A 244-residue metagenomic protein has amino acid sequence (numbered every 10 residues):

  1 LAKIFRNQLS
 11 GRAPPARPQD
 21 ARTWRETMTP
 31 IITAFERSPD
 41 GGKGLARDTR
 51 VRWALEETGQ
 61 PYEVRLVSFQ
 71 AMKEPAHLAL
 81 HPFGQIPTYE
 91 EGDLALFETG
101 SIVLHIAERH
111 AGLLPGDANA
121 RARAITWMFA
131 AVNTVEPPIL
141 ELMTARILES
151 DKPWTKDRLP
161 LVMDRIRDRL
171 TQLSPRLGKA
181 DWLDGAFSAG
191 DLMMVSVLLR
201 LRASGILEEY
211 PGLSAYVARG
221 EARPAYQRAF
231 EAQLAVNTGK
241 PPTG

Functional and structural regions predicted by a protein language model:
L1-L9, P15-Q19: Cationic, amphipathic, low-complexity segments that mediate targeting or membrane/lipid association
Q8, T23-R158, R167: GST-like domain detector, emphasizing the conserved glutathione-binding G-site in the N-terminal thioredoxin-like
S68, A189, Q233-L234: Short, solvent-exposed turn/loop segments enriched in Gly/Ser/Thr/Pro and often Arg
A79, A222, E231: Phosphate-coordinating loops and pocket residues in cytosolic domains that bind phosphorylated ligands
A107, V197-L198, F230: Active-site-flanking alpha-helical
A131-A222: GST-like fold's C-terminal all-alpha helical module
E231-G244: Terminal-tail/helix-coil boundary detector
